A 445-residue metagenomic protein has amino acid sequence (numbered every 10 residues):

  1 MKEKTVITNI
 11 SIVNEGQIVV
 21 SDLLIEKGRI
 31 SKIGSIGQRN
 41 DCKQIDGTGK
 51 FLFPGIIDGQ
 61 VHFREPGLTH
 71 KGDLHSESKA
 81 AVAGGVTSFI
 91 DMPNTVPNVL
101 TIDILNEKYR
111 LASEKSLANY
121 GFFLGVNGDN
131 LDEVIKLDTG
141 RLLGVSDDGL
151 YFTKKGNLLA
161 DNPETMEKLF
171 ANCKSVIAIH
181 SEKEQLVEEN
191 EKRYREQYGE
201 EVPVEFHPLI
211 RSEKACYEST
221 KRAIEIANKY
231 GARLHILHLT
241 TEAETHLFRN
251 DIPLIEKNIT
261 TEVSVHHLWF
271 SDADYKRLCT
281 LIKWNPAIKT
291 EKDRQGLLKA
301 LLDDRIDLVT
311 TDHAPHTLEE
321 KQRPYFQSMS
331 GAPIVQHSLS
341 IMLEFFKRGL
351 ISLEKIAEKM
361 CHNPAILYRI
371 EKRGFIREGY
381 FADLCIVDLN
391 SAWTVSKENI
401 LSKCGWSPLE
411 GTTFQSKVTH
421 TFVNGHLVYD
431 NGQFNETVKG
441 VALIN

Functional and structural regions predicted by a protein language model:
M1-R39: N-terminal metal-binding scaffold of metallo-dependent hydrolase/deaminase domains
I10, G28, G49, Q60 (+14 more regions): Divalent metal-coordination and catalytic microenvironments
I10, P324, E378-I444: C-terminal cap of metal-dependent C-N hydrolases
G37-L52: Active-site metal-binding motif and surrounding structural segment of the metallo-beta-lactamase
T48-K115: Metal-associated gating/positioning segment near the N- to mid-region
R110-V126: A glycine-rich helix N-cap at a beta->alpha junction
D132-V309: Histidine/acidic residue-rich metal-binding segments in metalloenzymes
E201-R222, I226-G231, L281, L302-V309 (+1 more regions): His/Asp/Glu-enriched, well-ordered alpha-helical/loop segment that forms or immediately abuts the divalent-metal
